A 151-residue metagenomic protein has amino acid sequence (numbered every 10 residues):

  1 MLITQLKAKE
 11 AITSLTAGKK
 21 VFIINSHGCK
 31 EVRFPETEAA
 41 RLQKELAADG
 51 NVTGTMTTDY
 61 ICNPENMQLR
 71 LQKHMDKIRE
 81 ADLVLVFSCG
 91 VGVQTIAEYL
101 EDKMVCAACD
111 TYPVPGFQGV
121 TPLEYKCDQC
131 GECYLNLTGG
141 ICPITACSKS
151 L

Functional and structural regions predicted by a protein language model:
M1-S150: Iron-sulfur-associated redox domains of electron-transfer enzymes in respiratory and anaerobic energy metabolism
